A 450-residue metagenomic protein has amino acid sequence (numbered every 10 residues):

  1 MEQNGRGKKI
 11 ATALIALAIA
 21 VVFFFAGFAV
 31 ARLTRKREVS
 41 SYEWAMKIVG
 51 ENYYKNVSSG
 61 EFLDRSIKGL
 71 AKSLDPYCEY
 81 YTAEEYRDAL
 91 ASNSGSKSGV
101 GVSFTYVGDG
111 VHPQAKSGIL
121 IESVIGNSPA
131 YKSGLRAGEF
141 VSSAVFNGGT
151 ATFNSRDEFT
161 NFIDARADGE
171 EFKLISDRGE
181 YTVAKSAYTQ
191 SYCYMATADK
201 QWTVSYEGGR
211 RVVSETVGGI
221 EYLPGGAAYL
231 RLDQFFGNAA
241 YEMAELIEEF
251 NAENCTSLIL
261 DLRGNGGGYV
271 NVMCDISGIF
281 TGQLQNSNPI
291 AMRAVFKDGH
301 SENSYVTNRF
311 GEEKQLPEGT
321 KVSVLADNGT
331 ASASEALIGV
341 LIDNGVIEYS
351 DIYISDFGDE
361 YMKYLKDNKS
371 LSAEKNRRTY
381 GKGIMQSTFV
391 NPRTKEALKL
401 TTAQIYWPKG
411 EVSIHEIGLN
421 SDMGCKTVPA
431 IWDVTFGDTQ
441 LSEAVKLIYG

Functional and structural regions predicted by a protein language model:
M1-Y53, L63-S66, C255-L258, L262-G264 (+1 more regions): Gram-positive cell-envelope targeting signals
A45, S66, V102, I121 (+9 more regions): Terminal peptide-recognition signature
E51-K116, E171-E215: Extended, small/polar residue-biased N-terminal targeting/export presequences and adjacent propeptide/linker tracts
S73-D75, A240, A244-I247, E253-R309 (+4 more regions): Glycine- and acidic-residue-enriched helix-capping/beta->alpha junction motif
D88, S191-G218, G267-L325, G329-S332 (+2 more regions): Gly/Ser/Thr-rich loop/hinge elements
G95-R156, R211-V213, I220-E221, G225 (+1 more regions): PDZ/PDZ-like domain segments forming the peptide/carboxylate-binding groove, activating on the N-terminal beta-strands
A130-F159, L230, L258-D261, N344-D356 (+1 more regions): Conserved PDZ fold ligand-binding element
F146-T256, G278, S301-K314, H415-V434: C-terminal, low-ordered peptide segments at domain boundaries
